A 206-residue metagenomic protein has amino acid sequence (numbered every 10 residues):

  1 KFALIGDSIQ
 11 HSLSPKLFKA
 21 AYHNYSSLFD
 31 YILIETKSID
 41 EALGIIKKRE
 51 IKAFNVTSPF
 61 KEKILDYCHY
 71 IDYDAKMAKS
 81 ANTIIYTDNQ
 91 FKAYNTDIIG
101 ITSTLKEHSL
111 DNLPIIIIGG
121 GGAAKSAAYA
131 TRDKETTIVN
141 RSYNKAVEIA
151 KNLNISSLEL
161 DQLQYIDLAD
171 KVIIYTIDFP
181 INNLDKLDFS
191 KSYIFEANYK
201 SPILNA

Functional and structural regions predicted by a protein language model:
K1-H108: Phosphate/diphosphate ligand-binding glycine-rich loop within oxidoreductases
G6, A93-I98, L105-R132, V139-R141: Glycine-rich adenosine-cofactor-binding loop
S8, S142-Y143, K200: Residues in the short beta-alpha loop(s) of Rossmann-like NAD(P)-binding domains
A53, P114-I116, K171-V172, Y193: Structural motif
V56-K63, G121-A123, D178-I181, Y199-S201: Short glycine-rich anion-binding loops that position phosphate/pyrophosphate groups of nucleotides and phosphorylated
I84-T87, K134, F189-S192: A short helix->loop->beta-strand "cap" motif at the edges of active sites that frequently abuts
D133-L153: NAD(P)-binding Rossmann-fold cofactor-contacting core
L153-A206: Rossmann-like adenosine-cofactor binding region
